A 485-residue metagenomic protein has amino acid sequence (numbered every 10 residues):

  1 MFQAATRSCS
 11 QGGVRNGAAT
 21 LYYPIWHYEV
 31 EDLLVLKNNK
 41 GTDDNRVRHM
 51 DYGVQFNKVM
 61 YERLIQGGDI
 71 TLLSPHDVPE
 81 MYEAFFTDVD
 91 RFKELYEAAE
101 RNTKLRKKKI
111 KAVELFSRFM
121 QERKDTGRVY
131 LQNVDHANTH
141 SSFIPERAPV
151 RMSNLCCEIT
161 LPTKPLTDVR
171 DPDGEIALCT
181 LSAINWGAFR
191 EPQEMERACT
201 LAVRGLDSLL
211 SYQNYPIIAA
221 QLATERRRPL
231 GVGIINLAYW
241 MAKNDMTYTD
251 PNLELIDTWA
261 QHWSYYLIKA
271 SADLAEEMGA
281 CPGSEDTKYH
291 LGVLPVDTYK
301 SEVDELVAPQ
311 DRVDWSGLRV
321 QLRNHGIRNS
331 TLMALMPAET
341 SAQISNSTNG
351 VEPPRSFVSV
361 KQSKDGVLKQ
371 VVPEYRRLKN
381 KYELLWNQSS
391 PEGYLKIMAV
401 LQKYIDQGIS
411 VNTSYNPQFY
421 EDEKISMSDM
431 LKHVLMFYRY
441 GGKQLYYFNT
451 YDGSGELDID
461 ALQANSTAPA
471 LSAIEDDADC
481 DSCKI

Functional and structural regions predicted by a protein language model:
M1, C9-G12, E122-T224, P229 (+4 more regions): Function-dense linear segments that define catalytic or interfacial modules in macromolecule-processing proteins
M1-F2, R7-S117, Q121, D207-S208 (+1 more regions): Conserved catalytic alpha/beta cores of large enzymes that bind or transform nucleotide phosphates and polynucleotides
M1-R46, M50, K104-V169, G317-P354: Internal mixed beta-strand/loop scaffold within catalytic domains of large alpha/beta enzymes
Q11-T20, T42, E97-L105, S182-Q193 (+4 more regions): Glycine- and acidic
F56-M60, I65, D77-V78, Y82-F86 (+9 more regions): Terminal amphipathic helices with adjacent charged low-complexity linkers/tails
C157-T163, L206, L210-S211, V307-R312 (+2 more regions): Catalytic alpha/beta core of large soluble enzyme barrels
C199-Q221, E225, M246-A338, S410: Internal maturation/activation junctions in enzymes
A470-I485: Short acidic, low-complexity intrinsically disordered linear motifs used for protein-protein interactions
